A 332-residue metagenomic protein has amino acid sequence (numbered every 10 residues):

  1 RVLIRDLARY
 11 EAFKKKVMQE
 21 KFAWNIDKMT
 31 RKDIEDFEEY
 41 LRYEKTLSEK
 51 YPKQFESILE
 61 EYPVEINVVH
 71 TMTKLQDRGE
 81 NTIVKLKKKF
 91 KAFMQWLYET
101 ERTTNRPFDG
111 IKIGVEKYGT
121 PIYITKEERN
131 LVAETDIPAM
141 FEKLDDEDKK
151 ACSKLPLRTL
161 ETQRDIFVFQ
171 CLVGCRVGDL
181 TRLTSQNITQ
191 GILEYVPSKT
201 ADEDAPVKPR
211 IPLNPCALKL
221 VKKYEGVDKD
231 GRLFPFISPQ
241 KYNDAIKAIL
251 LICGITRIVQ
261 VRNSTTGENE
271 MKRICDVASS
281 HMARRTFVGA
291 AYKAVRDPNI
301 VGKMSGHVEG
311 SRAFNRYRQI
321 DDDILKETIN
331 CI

Functional and structural regions predicted by a protein language model:
R1-W96: Short, Lys/Arg-enriched alpha-helical recognition elements, typified by the DNA-recognition helix
K28-M29, K53, S57, M94-I122 (+1 more regions): Short, charged hinge/linker segments at domain and secondary-structure junctions
N67-K88, E99-V177, Q240: Basic, Lys/Arg- and aromatic-enriched nucleic-acid-binding interface segment
K112-I113, V173, R182-K222: Conserved tyrosine-mediated DNA breakage-rejoining catalytic core shared by Y-recombinases
V132, P209-K219, K223, N315-I332: DNA/chromatin major-groove-contacting recognition/catalytic segments
K143-L157, V227-R232, K247-K303, H307: Short, basic (Lys/Arg/His-rich) helix/loop patches that form interaction surfaces in the mid-to-C-terminal regions
R182-I188, Y292-A294, G302-E309, R316-Q319: A short, basic/aromatic helix-end/turn motif that makes direct DNA contacts
P197-A201, P239-Y242, S305-C331: Catalytic-site neighborhood detector that most strongly recognizes the C-terminal catalytic loop/helix of tyrosine
